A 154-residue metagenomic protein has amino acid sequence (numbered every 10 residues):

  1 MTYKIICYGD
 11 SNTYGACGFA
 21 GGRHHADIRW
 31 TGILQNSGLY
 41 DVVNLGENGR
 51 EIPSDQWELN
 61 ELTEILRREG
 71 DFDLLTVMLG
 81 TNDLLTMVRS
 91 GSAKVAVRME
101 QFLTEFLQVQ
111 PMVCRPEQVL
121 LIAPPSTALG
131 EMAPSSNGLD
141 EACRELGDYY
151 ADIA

Functional and structural regions predicted by a protein language model:
M1-E47, E51-P53, T63-R68, L75 (+1 more regions): Serine-esterase "nucleophile elbow" of acetyl-processing enzymes
G18-G21, E47, D55, V88 (+2 more regions): A generic "cationic amphipathic patch" detector
G22-H24, S54-Q56, R98-F102: A short linear-motif detector with a strong N-terminal bias
G32, S37, L59-A154: Alpha-helical cap/lid subdomain in secreted, periplasmic, or secretory-pathway luminal O-acyl-processing enzymes
